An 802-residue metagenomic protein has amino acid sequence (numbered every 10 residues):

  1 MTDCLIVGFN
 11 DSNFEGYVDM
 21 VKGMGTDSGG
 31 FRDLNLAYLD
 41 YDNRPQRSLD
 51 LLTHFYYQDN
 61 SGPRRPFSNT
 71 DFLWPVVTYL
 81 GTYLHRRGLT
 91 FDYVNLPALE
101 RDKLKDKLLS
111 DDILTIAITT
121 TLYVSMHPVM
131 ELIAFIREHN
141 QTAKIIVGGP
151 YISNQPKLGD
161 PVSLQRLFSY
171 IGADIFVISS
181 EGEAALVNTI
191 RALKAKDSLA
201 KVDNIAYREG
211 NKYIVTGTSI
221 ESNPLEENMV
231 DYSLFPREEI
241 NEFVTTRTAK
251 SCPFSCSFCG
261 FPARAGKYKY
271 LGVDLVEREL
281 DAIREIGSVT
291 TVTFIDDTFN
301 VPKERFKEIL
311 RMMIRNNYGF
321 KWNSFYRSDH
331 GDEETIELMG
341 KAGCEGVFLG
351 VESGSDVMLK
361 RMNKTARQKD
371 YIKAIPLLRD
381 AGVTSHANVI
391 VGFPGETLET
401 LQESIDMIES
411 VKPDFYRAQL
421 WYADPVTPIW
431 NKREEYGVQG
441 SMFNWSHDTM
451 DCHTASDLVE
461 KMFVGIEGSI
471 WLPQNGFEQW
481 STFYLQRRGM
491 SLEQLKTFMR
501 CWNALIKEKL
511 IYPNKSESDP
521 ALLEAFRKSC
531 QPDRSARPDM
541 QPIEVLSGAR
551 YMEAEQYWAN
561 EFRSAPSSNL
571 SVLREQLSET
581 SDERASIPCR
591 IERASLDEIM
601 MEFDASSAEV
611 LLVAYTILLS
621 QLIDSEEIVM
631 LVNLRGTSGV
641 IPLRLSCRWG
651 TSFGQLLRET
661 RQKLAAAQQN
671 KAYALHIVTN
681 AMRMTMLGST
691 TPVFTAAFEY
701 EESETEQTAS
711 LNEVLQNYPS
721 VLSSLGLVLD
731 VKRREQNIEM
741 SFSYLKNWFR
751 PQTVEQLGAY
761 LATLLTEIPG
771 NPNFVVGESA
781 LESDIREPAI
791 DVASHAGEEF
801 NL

Functional and structural regions predicted by a protein language model:
T2-Y17, N60, G81, A206-E209 (+2 more regions): C-terminal accessory regions of radical SAM enzymes
D3, L114-T115, T291-T293: Structural motif
C4-N69: Short glycine-rich His-centered loop
T53, Y57, R64, R208-T245: N-terminal [4Fe-4S]-dependent radical SAM core
V76, L80-Y83, R87-G217, L420 (+1 more regions): Glycine-rich beta-alpha loop elements in corrinoid/cobalamin-binding modules across cobalamin-dependent enzymes
S163-L167, T335, G395-E409: Catalytic cores of alpha/beta
L225-H386, D406: Radical SAM [4Fe-4S] cluster-binding motif and immediate context
D539-A549, E555-S564, L573-Q576, D582-E755 (+3 more regions): Adenylate-forming
